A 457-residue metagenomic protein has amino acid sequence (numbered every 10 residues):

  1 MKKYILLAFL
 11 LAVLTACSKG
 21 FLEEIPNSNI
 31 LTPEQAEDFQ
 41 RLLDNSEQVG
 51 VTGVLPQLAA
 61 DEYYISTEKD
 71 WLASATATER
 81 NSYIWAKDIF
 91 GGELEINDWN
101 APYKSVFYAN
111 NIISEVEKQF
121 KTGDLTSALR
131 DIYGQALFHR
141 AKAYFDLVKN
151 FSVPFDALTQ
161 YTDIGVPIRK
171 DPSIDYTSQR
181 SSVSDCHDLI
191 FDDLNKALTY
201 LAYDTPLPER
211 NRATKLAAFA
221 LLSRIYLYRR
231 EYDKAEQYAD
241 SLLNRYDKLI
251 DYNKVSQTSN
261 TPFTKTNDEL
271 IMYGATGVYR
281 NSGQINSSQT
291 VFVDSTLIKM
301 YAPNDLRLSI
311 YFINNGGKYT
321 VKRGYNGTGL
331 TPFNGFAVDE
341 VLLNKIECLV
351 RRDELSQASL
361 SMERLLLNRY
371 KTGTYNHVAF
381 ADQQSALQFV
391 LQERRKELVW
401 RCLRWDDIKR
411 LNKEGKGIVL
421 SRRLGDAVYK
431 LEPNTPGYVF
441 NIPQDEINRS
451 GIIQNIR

Functional and structural regions predicted by a protein language model:
M1-A16: Sec-dependent bacterial lipoprotein signal peptides
C17-I65, A239, R307, G373 (+1 more regions): Membrane-proximal, proline-rich intrinsically disordered regions
S28-P33, A59-S74, V153-T162, Y203-R280 (+1 more regions): Short, surface-exposed recognition loops and adjoining beta-strand edges that mediate ligand/DNA contacts, enriched
A36-Q40, S46-E47, V51, D185 (+4 more regions): Extended ligand-binding clefts on enzyme/binding-domain cores
T78-F151, S181, L198-A202, G329-F336 (+2 more regions): Conserved, well-structured interaction surfaces
V106-A109, H187, L194, A239 (+2 more regions): Inward-facing hydrophobic residues that define packing positions of alpha-helical scaffold repeats
